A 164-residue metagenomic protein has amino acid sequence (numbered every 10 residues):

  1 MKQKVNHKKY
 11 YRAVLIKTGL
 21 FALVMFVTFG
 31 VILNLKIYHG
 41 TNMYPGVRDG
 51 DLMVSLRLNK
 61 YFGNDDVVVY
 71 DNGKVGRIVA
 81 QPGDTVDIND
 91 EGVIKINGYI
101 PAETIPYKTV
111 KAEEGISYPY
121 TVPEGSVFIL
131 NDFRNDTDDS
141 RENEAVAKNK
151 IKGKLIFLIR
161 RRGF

Functional and structural regions predicted by a protein language model:
M1-G76, N143-F164: Protein maturation boundaries and topogenic segments
M53, V68, V86, V127-F128 (+1 more regions): Generic structural signal for buried aliphatic residues
L58, G73, E91, Y99 (+1 more regions): Short, surface-exposed secondary-structure boundary micro-motifs
G63, T104, T137: Glycine/Thr-rich phosphate-binding loops of Rossmann-like dinucleotide-binding domains
N64-D65, G98, D139-S140: Short glycine-/acidic-enriched loop or helix-start segments at secondary-structure transitions that form or flank
Q81-I129: Structured, soluble extracytoplasmic/luminal domains of envelope-associated proteins
E114-F164: Beta-strand-rich cores of mature extracytoplasmic or soluble domains
